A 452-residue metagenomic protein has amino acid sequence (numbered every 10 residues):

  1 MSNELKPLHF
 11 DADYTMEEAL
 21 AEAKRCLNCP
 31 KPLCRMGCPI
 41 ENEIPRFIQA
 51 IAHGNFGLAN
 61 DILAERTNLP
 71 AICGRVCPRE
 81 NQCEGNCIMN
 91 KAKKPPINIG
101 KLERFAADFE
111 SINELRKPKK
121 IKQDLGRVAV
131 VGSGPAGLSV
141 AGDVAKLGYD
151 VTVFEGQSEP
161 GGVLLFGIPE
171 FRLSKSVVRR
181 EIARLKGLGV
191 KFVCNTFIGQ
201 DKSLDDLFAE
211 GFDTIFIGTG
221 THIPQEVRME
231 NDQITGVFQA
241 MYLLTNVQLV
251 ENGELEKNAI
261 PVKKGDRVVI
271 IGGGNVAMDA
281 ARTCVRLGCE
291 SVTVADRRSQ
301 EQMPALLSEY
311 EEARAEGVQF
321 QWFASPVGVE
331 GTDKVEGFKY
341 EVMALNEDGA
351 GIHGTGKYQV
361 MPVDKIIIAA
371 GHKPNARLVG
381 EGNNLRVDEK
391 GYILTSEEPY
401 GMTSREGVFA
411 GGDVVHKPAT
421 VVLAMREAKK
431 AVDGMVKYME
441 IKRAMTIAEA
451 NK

Functional and structural regions predicted by a protein language model:
M1-F10, L33-L58, E80-D108: Iron-sulfur (Fe-S) cluster-binding segments and ferredoxin-like electron-carrier domains, especially [2Fe-2S]
D13-P32, F56-Q82: Immediate flanking context of iron-sulfur cluster ligation sites
F47, I72-R75, E80-V131, L147 (+3 more regions): FAD-binding core/adjacent interface of flavoenzyme oxidoreductases
R127-T152, A277-V285: N-terminal Rossmann-like FAD-binding beta1-loop-alpha1 element of flavoenzymes
D150-V153, Q157-L188, F192-V193, A281-G328 (+1 more regions): Rossmann-like dinucleotide-binding cores of NAD(P)H-dependent redox enzymes
F197-E210, I215, G331-Y358: Conserved beta-strand-loop-beta-strand element in the redox core of flavoprotein oxidoreductases
T235-G265, D348-P418: FAD-site-proximal beta/loop scaffold in flavoenzymes
V414-M439: A conserved FAD-binding loop/helix module that cradles the flavin
